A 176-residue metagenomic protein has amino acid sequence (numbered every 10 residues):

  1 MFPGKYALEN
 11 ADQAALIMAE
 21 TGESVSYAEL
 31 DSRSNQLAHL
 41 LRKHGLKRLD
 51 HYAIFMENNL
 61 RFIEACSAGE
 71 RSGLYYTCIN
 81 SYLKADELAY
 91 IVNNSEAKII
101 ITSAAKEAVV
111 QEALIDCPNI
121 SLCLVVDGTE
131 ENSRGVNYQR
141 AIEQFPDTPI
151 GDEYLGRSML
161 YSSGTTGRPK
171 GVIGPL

Functional and structural regions predicted by a protein language model:
M1-A15, S32, R157: A short N-terminal helical cap/helix-turn-helix that marks the beginning of AMP-binding/adenylate-forming
Y6, A68, A113, Y161: Hydrophobic/aromatic ligand-binding patch that stacks against planar heteroaromatic rings of cofactors or nucleotides
A15-N59, I63-S67, K84-A89: Conserved AMP-binding/adenylate-forming core of the ANL superfamily
K47, K98, S121: Short acidic/polar active-site loop segments enriched in Thr and Asp
A53-F55, F62, C66, E70-I101 (+1 more regions): Short beta-strand->loop structural element characteristic of the AMP-binding/adenylate-forming
L83-A113, V136-R140, Q144: Conserved ATP-dependent adenylate/AMP-binding module captured primarily in the ANL superfamily
V109-L160, R168, G174-L176: ANL superfamily adenylate-forming
T165: Walker A (P-loop) phosphate-binding loop of ABC-type ATPase nucleotide-binding domains
